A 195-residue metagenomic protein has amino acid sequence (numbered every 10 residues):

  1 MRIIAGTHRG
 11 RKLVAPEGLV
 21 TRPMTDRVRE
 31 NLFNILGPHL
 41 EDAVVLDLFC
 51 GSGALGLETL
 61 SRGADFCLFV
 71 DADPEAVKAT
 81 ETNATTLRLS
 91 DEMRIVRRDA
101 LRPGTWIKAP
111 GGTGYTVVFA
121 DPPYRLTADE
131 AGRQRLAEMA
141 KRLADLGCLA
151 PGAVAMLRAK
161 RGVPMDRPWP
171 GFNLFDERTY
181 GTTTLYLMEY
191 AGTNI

Functional and structural regions predicted by a protein language model:
M1-I195: Class I S-adenosyl-L-methionine-dependent methyltransferase catalytic core
